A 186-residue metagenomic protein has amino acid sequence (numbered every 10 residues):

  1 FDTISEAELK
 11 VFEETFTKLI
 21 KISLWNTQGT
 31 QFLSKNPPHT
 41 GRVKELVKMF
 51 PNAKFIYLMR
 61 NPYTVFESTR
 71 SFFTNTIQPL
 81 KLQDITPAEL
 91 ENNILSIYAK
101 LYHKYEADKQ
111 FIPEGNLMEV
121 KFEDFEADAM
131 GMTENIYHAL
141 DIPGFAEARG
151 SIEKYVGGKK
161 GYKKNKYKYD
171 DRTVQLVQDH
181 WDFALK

Functional and structural regions predicted by a protein language model:
F1-E13, I20, L24, R70-K186: PAPS-dependent sulfotransferases, especially Golgi type II membrane carbohydrate sulfotransferases
E8-R42: Glycine-rich phosphate-binding loop used to anchor ATP phosphates in small-molecule kinases, encompassing both
K10-V11, H39-V43, Y63-F66, E126-A129: Flexible loop/turn segments at secondary-structure boundaries
N26-T30, M49-A53, E114: Short, well-ordered loop/turn elements at secondary-structure boundaries
T30-S34, F55, M118: Generic beta-sheet signal
K35-N36, E45-S71: Conserved phosphate-donor/acceptor-positioning beta-strand/loop module used by diverse small-molecule
N36-R42, K54, K121, F125: C-terminal, well-structured subdomains that either form a transmembrane helix-short loop-helix hairpin in multi-pass
G41, K48, E153-Y155: Residue-level detector of functional hotspots within protein domains
